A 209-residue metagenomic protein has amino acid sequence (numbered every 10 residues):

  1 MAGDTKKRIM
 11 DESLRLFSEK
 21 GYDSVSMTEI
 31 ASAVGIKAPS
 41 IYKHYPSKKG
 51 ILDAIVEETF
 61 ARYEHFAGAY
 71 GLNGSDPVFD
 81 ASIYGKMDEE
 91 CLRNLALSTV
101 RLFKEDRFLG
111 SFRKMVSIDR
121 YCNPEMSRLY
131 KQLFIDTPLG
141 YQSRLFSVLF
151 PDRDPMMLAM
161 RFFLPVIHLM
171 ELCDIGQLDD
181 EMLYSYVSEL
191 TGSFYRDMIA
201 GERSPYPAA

Functional and structural regions predicted by a protein language model:
A2, R8, L16-E58: Helix-turn-helix
L16, R62, F66, L102 (+2 more regions): Short alpha-helical functional segments enriched in proximate histidine and acidic residues
K48, I55, T59, Y63 (+4 more regions): Hydrophobic/aromatic residues within well-ordered alpha-helical segments
A54, A67-D106, P155-F162, Y184: Hydrophobic alpha-helical connector segments
G71-N73, D88, L92-L95, S188-A209: N-terminal hydrophobic signal/anchor transmembrane helix of membrane proteins
T99, R113-S117, F162-V166, F194: Short alpha-helical scaffolding segments that buttress acidic/His motifs in well-ordered protein cores
K104-F150: Amphipathic alpha-helical packing segments from all-alpha helical-bundle domains
R128-Q132, D136, L145-S193, E202-A209: Hydrophobic/aromatic-rich alpha-helical bundle segments in the mid-to-C-terminal region
